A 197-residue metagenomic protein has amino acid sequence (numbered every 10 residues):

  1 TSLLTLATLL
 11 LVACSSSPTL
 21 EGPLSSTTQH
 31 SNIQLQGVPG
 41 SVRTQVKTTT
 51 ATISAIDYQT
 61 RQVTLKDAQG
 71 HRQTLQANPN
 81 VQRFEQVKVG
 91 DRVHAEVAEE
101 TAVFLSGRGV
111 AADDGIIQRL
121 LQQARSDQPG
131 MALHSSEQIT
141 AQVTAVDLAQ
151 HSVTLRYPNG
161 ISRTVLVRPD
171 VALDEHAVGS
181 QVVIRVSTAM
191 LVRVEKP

Functional and structural regions predicted by a protein language model:
T1-L4: Bacterial N-terminal signal peptides that target proteins for export
L10-A13: C-terminal motif of bacterial Sec signal peptides marking the signal peptidase cleavage site
S15-P18: Bacterial signal peptide processing site
G22-K47, L105-A145, Q150-T154, G160 (+1 more regions): Intrinsic, low-complexity N-terminal interaction/targeting segments
Q34-T50, Q59-D91, S152-V183, M190-P197: A cross-kingdom feature marking solvent-exposed beta-strand/loop segments within repeated, beta-rich binding/scaffold
